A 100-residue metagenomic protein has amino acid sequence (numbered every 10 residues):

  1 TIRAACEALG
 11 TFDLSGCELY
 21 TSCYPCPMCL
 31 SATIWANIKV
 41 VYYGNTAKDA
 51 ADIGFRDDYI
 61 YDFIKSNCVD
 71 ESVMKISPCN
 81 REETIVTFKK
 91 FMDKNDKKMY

Functional and structural regions predicted by a protein language model:
I2-A36: Helix-adjacent hinge/juxtasegments
P25, A32-Y100: Zinc-dependent deaminase
